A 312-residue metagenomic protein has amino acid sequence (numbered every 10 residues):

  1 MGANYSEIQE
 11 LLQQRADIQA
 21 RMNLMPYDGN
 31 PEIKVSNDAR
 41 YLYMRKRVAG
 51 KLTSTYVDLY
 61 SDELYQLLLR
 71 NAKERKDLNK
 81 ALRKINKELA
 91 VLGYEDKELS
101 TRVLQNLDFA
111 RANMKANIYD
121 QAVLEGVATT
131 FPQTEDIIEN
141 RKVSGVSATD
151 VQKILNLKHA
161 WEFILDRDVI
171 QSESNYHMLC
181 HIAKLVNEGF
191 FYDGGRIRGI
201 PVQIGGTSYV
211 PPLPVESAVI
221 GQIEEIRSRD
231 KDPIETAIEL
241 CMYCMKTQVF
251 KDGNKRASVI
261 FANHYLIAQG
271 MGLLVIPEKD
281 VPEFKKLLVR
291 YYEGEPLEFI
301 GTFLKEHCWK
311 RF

Functional and structural regions predicted by a protein language model:
M1-Y41, R47-F312: FIC/Doc superfamily catalytic core
